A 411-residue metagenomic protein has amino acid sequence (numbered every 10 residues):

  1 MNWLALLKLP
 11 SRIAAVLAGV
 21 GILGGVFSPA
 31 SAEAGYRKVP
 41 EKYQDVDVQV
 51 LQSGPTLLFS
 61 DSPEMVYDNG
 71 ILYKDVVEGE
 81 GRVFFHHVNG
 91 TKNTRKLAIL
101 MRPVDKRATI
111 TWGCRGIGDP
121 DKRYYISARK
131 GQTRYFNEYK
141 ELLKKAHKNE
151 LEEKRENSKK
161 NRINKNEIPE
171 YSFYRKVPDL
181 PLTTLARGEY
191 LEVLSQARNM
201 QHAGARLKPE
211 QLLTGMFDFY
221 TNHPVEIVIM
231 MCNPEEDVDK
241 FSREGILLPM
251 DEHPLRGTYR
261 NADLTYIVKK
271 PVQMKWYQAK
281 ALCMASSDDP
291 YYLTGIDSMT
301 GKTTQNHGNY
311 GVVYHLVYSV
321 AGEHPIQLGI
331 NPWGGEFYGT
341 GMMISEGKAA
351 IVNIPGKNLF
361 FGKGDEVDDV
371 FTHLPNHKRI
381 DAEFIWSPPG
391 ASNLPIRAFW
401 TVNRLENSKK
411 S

Functional and structural regions predicted by a protein language model:
M1-L9: N-terminal secretory signal peptides that target proteins for export/translocation
A14-G25: Bacterial N-terminal signal peptides
A30-A34: Boundary at the C-terminal end of the N-terminal hydrophobic targeting segment
G35-E78: N-terminal, Lys/Arg-enriched amphipathic/low-complexity engagement segments that precede the first folded domain
Y67-R115, P120, P178-L180, E189-C232 (+2 more regions): Long compositionally biased, domain-poor regions of proteins
K122-A128: Functional transmembrane-helix hotspots
K130-A203: Intrinsically disordered, low-complexity linker/loop segments enriched in Gly/Pro and charged/polar residues
M231-L293: Surface-exposed beta-loop interaction hotspot
